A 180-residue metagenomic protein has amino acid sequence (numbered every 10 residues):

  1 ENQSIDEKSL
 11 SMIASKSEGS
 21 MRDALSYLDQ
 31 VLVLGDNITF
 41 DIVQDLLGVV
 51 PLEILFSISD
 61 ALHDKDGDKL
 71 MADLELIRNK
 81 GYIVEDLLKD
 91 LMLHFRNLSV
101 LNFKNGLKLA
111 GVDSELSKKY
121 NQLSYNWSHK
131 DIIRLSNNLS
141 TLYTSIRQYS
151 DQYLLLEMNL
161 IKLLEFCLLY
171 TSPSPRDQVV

Functional and structural regions predicted by a protein language model:
E1-S172, R176: Extended, largely alpha-helical regulatory/partner-binding modules appended to the mid-to-C-terminal parts
Q178-V180: N-terminal low-complexity segments that are often proline-rich with Ser/Thr-Pro
